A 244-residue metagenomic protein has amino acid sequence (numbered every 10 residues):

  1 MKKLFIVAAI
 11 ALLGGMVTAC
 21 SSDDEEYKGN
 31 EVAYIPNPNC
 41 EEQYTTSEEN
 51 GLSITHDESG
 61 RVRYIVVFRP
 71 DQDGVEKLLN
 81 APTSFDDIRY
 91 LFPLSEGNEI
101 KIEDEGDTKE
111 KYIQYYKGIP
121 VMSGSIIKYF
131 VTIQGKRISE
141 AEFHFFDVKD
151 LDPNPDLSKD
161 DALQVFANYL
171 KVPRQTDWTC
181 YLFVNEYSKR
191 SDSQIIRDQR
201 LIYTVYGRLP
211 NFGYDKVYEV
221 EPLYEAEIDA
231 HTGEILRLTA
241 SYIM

Functional and structural regions predicted by a protein language model:
M1-L4, L13-E41: Bacterial Sec-dependent N-terminal signal peptides
Y34-M244: Segments that shape or occlude catalytic/ligand-binding pockets
